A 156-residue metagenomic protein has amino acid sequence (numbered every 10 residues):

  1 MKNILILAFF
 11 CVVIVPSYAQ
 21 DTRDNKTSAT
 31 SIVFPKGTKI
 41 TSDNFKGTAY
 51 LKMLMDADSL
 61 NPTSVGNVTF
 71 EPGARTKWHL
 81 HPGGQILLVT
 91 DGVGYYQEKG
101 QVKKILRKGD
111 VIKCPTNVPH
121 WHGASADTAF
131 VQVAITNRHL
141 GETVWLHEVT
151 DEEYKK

Functional and structural regions predicted by a protein language model:
M1-D24: Bacterial Sec-dependent N-terminal signal peptides
Y18-P62, T143-K156: A short, N-terminal "cap"/entry segment at the start of jelly-roll beta-barrel domains of the cupin/DSBH fold
A49, M53, N61, A74-L80 (+1 more regions): Catalytic core of non-heme Fe(II) oxygenases with the double-stranded beta-helix
N67-E71, L80-Y96, I135-N137: Short, conserved beta-strand element in jelly-roll/cupin
W78, Y96-Q97, P119-S125: Short beta-strand His + acidic residue motifs that chelate non-heme Fe in jelly-roll/DSBH and cupin folds
G100-N117: Short acidic-glycine-tyrosine-enriched beta hairpin
D127-H147: A short hydrophobic beta-strand segment most commonly corresponding to one strand of the jelly-roll/cupin
